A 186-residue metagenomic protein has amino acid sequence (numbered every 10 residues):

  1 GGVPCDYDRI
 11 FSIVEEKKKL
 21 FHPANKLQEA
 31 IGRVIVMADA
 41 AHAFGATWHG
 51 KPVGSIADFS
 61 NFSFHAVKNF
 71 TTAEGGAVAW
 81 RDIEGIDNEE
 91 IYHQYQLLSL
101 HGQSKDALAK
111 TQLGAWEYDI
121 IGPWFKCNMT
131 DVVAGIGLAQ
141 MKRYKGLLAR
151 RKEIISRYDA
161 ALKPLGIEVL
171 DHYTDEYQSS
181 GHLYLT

Functional and structural regions predicted by a protein language model:
G1-T72, D82-E84: Active-site phosphate-binding strand-loop segment of PLP-dependent enzymes
V3-E16, L20-A24, T47, I83-T186: PLP-dependent aminotransferase class I/II
S55-D58, E74, L138, A149: A broad detector of short, well-ordered amphipathic alpha-helices that serve as recognition/interaction surfaces
N61-F62, F70-T71, G76-A79, C127 (+2 more regions): Short glycine- and hydrophobic/aromatic-rich loop-to-beta-strand nucleating segment in the catalytic cores
